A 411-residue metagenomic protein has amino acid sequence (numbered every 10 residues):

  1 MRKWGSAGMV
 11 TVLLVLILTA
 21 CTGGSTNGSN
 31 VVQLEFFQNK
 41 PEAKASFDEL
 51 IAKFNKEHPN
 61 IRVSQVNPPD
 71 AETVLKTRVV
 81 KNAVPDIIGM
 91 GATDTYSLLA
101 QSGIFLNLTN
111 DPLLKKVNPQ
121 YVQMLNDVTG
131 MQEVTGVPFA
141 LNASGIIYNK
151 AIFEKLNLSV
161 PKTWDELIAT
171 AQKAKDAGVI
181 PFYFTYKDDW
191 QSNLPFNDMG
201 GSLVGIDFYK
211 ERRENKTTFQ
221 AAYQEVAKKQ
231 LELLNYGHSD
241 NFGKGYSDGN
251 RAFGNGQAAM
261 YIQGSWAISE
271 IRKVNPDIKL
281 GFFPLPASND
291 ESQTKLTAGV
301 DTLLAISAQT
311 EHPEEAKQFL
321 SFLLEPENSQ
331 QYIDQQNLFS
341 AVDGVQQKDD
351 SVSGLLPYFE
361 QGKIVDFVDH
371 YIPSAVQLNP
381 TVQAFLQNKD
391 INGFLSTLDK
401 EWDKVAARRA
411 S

Functional and structural regions predicted by a protein language model:
M1-L34, K56, L113, G344-Q347 (+1 more regions): Short, low-complexity disordered leader/linker segments with a strong preference for bacterial N-terminal type II
A52, K56-E57, R62, L156 (+2 more regions): Extracytoplasmic/periplasmic substrate-recognition and gating elements
K53-Q120, A151, K155-K162, A259-M260 (+1 more regions): Extracytoplasmic "Venus flytrap"/periplasmic binding protein-like
T77-R78, P85-D86, K115-A151, I180-F184 (+2 more regions): A structural signal for short loop-to-beta-strand junctions that line the ligand-binding cleft of periplasmic/secreted
G91-S144, I168, A174-D176, P195-N197 (+1 more regions): Hinge/lid segment of periplasmic solute-binding proteins
N107-Q120, Y186, L203-E225, K273-N275 (+2 more regions): Short, solvent-exposed loop/beta-turn-alpha elements that line the ligand-binding surface or hinge of extracytoplasmic
E154, Q330, P357-S411: Conserved C-terminal helix/tail region of periplasmic/extracytoplasmic solute-binding proteins
K173-A174, R213-F242: Glycine-centered hinge/linker elements that transmit conformational signals in sensory and ligand-binding systems
